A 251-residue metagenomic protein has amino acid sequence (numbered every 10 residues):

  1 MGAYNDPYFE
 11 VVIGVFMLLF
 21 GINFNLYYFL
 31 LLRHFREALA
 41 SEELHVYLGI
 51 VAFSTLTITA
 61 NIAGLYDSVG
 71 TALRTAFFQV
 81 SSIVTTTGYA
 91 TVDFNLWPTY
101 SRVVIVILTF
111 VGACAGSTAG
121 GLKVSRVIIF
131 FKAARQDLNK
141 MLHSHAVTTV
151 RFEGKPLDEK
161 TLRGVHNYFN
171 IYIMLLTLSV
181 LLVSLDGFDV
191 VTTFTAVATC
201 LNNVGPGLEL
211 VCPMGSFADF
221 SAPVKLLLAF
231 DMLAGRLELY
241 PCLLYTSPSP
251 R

Functional and structural regions predicted by a protein language model:
M1-S247: Membrane-proximal intracellular helices of multi-pass ion channels
S249-R251: Positively charged, low-complexity/disordered segments
